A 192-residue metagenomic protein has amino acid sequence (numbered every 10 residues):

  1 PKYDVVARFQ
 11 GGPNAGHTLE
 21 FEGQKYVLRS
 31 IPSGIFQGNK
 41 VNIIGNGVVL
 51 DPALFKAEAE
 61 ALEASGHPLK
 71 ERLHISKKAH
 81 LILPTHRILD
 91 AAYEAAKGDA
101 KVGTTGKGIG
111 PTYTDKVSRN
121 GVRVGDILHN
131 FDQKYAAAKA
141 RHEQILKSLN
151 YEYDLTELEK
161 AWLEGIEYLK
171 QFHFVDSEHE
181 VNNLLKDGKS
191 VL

Functional and structural regions predicted by a protein language model:
P1-L192: Non-transmembrane, aqueous-exposed alpha-helical and coiled segments at domain scale
